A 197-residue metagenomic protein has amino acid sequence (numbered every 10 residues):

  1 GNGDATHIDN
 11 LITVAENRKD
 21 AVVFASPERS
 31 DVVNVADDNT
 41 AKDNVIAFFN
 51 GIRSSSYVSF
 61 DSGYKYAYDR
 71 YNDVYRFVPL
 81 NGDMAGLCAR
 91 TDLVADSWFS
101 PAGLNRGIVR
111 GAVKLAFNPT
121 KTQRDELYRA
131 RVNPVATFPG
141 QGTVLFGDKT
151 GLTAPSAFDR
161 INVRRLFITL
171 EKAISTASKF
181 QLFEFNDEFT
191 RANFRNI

Functional and structural regions predicted by a protein language model:
G1-R195: Structured, hydrophobic secondary-structure cores that serve as assembly/anchoring elements
